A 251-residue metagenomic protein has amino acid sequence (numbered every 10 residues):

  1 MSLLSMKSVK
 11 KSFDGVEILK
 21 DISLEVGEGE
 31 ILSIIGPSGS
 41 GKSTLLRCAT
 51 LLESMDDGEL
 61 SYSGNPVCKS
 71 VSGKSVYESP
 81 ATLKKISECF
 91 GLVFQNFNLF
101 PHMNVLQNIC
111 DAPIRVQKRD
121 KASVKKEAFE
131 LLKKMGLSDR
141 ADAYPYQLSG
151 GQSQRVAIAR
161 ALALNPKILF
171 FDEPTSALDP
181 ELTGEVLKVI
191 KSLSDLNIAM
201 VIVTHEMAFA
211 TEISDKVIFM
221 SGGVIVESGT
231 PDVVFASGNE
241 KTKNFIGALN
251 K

Functional and structural regions predicted by a protein language model:
G58-S72: Conserved ABC transporter NBD signature motif
Y144-L148, Q152: Conserved ABC ATPase signature
A163-K167: A short, proline-enriched helix->beta-strand linker immediately N-terminal to the Walker B motif in ABC-type P-loop
L169-D172: Catalytic Walker B motif of ABC-type/P-loop ATPase nucleotide-binding domains
T204-H205: H-loop/switch region of ABC-family ATPase nucleotide-binding domains
S228-G229: ABC ATPase "signature
